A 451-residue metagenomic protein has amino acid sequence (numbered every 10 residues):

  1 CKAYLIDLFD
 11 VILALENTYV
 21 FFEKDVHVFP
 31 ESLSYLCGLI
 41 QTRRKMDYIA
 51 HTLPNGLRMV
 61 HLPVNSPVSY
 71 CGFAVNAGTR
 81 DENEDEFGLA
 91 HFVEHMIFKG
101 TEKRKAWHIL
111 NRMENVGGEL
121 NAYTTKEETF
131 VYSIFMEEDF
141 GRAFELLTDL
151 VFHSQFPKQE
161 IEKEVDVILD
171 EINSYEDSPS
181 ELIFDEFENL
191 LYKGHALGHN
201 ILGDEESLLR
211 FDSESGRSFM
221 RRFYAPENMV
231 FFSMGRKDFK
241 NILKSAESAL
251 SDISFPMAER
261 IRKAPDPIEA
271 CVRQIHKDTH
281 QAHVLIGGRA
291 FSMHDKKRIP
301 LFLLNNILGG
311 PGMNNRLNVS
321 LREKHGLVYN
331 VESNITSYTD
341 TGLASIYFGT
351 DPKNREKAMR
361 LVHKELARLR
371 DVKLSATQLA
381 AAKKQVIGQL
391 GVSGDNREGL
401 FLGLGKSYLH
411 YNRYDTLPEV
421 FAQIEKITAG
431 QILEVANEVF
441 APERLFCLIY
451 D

Functional and structural regions predicted by a protein language model:
Y4-D7, N17: Intrinsic-disorder-associated, low-complexity terminal segments enriched in Asp/Asn/His/Tyr and depleted of Lys/Arg
V11, T18-V28, G38: Short hydrophobic alpha-helical segments enriched in small aliphatic residues
S32-S34: Serine residues within intrinsically disordered or low-complexity segments
R43-V68: N- or domain-start disorder-to-order transition segments that initiate the globular core
N65, G72-I134, P311-L327: M16/MPP (pitrilysin/insulinase) zinc-metallopeptidase core fold and M16-derived inactive scaffolds
I109-A258, A264, Q274, T279 (+5 more regions): Charge-rich, well-structured scaffold segments of protease-associated domains
